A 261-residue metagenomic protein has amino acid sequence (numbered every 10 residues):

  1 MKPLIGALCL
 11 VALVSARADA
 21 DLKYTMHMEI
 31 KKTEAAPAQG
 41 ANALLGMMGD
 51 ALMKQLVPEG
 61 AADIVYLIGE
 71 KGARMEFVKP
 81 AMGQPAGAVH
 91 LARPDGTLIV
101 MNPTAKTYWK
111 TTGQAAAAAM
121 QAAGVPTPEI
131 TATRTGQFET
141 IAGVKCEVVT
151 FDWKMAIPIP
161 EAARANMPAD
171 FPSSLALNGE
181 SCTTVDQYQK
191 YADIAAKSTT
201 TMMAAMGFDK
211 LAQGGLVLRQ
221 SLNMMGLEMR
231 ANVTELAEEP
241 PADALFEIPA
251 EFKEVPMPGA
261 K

Functional and structural regions predicted by a protein language model:
M1-L4: Positively charged n-region of N-terminal signal peptides that target proteins for export
L8-R17: Hydrophobic h-region of N-terminal signal peptides that target proteins for export in Gram-negative bacteria
A18-K261: Extended soluble regions of mature proteins
